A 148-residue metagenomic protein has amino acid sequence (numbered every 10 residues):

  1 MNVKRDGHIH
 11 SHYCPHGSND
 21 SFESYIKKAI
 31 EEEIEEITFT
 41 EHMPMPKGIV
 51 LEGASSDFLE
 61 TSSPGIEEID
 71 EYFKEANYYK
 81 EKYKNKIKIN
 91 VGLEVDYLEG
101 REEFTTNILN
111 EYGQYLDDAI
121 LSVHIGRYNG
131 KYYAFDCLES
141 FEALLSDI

Functional and structural regions predicted by a protein language model:
N2-S140: A metal-dependent hydrolase metal-coordination microenvironment
E142-I148: Active-site glycine-rich loop that binds ribose-phosphate moieties when present
